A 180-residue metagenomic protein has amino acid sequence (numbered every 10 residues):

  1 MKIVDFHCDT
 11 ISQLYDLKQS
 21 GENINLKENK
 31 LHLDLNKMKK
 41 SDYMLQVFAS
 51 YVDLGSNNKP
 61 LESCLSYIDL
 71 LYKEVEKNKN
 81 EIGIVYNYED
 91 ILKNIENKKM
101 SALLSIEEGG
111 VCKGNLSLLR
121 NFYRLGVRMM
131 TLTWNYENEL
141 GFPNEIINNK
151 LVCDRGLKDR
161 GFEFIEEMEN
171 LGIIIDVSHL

Functional and structural regions predicted by a protein language model:
M1-V152: N-terminal hydrophobic targeting/anchoring segments and the immediately downstream early-domain regions of hydrolases
G114-R124, I146-L180: Histidine/acidic residue-rich metal-binding segments in metalloenzymes
